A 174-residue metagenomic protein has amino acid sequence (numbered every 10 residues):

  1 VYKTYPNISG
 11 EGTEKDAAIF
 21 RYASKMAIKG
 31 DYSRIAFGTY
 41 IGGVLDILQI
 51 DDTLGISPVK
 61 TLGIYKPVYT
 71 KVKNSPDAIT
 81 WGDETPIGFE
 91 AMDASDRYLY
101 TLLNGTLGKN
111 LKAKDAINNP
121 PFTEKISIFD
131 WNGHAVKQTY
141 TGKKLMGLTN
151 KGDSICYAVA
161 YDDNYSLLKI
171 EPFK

Functional and structural regions predicted by a protein language model:
V1, I47-I50, K114-A135, E171-F173: Beta-propeller blade signature
V1-R21, D51-E84, G142-K144: Surface-exposed loop and turn segments in beta-propeller and other repeat-based domains that flank or scaffold
D16-A17, I35-G38, A113-N119: Short consensus segments that form the blades of beta-propeller domains, in both extracellular/periplasmic
A18-I41, E84-S95, L148-K151: Structural signature of eukaryotic scaffold interfaces centered on beta-propeller domains
F37, T101-L102, Y157-V159: Residue position within the beta-strands of beta-propeller blades
I41-V44, T106-N110, D162-Y165: Short glycine/acidic-enriched loop and turn motifs that connect beta-strands
G82-F129: Loop/turn-rich, solvent-exposed surfaces of beta-rich toroidal or solenoidal domains
T149-K174: Blade-level signature of beta-propeller repeat domains, shared across WD40, Kelch, NHL, RCC1 and BNR/Asp-box propellers
